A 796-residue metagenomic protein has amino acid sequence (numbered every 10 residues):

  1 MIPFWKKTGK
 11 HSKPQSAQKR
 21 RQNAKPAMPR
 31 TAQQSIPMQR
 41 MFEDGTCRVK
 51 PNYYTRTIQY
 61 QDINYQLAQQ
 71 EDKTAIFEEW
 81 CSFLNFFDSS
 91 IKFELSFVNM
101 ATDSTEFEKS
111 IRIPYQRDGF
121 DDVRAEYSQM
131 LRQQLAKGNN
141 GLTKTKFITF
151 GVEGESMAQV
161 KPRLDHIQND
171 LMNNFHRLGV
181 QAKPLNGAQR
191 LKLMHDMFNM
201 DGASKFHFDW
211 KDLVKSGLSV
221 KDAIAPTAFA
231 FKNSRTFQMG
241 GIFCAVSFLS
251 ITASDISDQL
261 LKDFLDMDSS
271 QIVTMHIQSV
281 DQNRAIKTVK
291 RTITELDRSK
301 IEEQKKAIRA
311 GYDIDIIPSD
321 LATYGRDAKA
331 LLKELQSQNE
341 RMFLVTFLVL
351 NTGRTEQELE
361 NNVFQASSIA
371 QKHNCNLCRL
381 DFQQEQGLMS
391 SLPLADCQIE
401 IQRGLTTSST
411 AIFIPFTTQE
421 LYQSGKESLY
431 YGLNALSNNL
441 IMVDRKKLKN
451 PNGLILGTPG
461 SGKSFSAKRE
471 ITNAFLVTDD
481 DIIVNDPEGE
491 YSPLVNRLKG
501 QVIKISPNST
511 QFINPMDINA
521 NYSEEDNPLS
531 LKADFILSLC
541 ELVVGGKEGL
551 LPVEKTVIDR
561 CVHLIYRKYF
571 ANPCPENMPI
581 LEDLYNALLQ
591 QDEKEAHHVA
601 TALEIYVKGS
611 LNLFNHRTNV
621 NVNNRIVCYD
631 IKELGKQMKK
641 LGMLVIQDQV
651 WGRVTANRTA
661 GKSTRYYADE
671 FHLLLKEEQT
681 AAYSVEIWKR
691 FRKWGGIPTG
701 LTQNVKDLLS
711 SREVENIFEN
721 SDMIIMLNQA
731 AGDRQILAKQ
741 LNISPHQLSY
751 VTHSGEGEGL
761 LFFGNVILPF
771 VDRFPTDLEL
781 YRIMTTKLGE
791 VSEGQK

Functional and structural regions predicted by a protein language model:
I2-T418: Extended, folded cores of ATP/NTP-driven motor/assembly subunits in large transport and secretion machines
I63, Q70-S89, S96, M100 (+11 more regions): P-loop NTPase motor domains
I455: Hydrophobic anchor at the beta1->P-loop junction of P-loop NTPases
T458: P-loop (Walker A) phosphate-binding loop of NTP-binding proteins
S461-N514: Walker A/P-loop NTP-binding active-site region of P-loop NTPases, recognizing the glycine-rich GxxxxGKT/S
K499-I503, E713-M726: A short helix-turn-beta junction within AAA+ P-loop NTPase domains corresponding to the substrate/partner-engaging
F718-Q740: Conserved P-loop NTPase catalytic core
L741-Q795: Conserved P-loop NTPase
